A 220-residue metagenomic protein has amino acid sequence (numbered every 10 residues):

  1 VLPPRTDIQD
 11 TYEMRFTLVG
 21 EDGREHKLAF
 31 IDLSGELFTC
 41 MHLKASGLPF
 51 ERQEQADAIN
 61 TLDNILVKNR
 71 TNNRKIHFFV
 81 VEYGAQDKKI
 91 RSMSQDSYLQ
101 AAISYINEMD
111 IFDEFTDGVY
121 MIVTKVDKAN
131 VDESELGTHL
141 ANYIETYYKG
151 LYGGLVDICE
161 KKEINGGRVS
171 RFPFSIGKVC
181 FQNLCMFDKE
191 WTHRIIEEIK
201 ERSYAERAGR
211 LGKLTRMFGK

Functional and structural regions predicted by a protein language model:
V1, G47, R194-E198: Conserved NTP-binding/hydrolysis module of P-loop NTPases
V1-R24, D57: Switch I (effector-binding) loop of TRAFAC-class P-loop GTPase G-domains
T11-E13, E25-L28, T116-G118, R168: Extracellular structured ligand-interaction cores
F16-V19, I31, I196, E201-R202: Conserved catalytic-core segments centered on acid/base and nucleophilic motifs
L18-G20, S34-L37, S175-K178: Short, flexible loop/turn elements at secondary-structure junctions
R24-I59: Switch II (G3) loop of P-loop NTPases
D63-I65, N72-K220: Conserved GTP-binding G-domain of TRAFAC-class P-loop NTPases and closely related GTPase folds
